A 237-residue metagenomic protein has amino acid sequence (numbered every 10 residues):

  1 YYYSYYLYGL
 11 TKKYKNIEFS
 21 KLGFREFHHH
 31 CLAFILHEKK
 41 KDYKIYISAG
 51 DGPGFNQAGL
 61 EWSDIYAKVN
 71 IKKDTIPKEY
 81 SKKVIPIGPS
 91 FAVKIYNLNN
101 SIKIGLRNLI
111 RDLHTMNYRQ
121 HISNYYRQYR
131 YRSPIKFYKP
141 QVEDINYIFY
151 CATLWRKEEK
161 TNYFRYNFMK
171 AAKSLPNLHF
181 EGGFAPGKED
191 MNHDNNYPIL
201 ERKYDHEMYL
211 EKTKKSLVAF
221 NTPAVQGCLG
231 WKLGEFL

Functional and structural regions predicted by a protein language model:
Y1-G234: Nucleotide-sugar donor-binding catalytic core of glycosyltransferases
L237: A short, conserved alpha-helix in the catalytic core of glycosyltransferases
